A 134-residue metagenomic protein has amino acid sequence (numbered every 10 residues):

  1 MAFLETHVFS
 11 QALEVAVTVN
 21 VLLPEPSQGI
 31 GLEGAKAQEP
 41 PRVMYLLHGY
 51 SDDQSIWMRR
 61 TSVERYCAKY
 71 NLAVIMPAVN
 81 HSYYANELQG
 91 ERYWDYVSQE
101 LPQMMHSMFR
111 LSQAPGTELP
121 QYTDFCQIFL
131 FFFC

Functional and structural regions predicted by a protein language model:
M1-C134: Non-catalytic cap/lid and distal C-terminal segments of serine-dependent acyl enzymes
